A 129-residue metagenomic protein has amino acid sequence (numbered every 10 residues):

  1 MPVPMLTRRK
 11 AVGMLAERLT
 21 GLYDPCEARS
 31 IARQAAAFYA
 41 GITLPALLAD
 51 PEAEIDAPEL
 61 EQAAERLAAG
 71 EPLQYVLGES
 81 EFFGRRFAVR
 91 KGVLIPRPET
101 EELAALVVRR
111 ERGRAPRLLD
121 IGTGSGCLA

Functional and structural regions predicted by a protein language model:
P2-L77: N-terminal auxiliary segments of SAM/dcSAM-dependent transferases
Q62-A129: SAM-dependent Rossmann-like transferase core, predominantly class I methyltransferases with a strong bias toward
